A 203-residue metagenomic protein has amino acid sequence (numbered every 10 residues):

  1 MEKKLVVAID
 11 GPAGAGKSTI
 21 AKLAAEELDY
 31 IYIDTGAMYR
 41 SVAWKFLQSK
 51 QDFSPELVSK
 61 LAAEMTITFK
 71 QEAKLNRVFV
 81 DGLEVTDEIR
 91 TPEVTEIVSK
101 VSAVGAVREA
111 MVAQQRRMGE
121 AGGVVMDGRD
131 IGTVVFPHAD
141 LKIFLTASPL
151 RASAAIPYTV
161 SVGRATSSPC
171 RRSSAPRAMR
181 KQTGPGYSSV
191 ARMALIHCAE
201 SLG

Functional and structural regions predicted by a protein language model:
I9: Hydrophobic anchor at the beta1->P-loop junction of P-loop NTPases
G14: Walker A (P-loop) phosphate-binding loop of P-loop NTPases
K17: Conserved lysine of the Walker
I20: Hydrophobic positions on the alpha1 helix immediately C-terminal to the Walker A/P-loop
A25-D34, Q48-K50: Post-Walker A helix-loop "phosphate-sensing" segment adjacent to the P-loop in P-loop NTPases
A37-G123, T133-V135, L150-A154: ATP-dependent small-molecule kinase phosphotransfer cores that center on conserved nucleotide phosphate-binding segments
K142-L145, P149-S153, R164: Glycine-rich phosphate-binding loops of nucleotide-dependent enzymes
S153, Y158-R180, S188-A194, C198-S201: Low-acidity, Ser/Thr- and Arg-rich intrinsically disordered low-complexity segments
